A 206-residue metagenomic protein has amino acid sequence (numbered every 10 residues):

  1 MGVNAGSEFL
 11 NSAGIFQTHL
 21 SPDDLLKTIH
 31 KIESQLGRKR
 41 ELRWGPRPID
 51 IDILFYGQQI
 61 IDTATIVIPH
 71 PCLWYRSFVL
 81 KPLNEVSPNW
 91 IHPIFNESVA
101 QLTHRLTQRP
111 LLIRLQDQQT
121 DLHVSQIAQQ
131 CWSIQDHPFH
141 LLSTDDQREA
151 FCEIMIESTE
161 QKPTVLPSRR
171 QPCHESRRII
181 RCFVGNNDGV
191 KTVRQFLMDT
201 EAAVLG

Functional and structural regions predicted by a protein language model:
M1, E8, L26, H30-S34 (+2 more regions): Flexible, gly/pro- and Lys/Arg-enriched active-site loops
M1-L20: Short, charge-patterned binding micro-sites
L20-L26, D121-S125: Short, conserved charged micro-motifs
L112-W132: Glycine-rich phosphate-binding P-loop
Q129-F139, S143-D145: Negatively charged, low-complexity tracts enriched in Asp/Glu with abundant Ser/Thr
